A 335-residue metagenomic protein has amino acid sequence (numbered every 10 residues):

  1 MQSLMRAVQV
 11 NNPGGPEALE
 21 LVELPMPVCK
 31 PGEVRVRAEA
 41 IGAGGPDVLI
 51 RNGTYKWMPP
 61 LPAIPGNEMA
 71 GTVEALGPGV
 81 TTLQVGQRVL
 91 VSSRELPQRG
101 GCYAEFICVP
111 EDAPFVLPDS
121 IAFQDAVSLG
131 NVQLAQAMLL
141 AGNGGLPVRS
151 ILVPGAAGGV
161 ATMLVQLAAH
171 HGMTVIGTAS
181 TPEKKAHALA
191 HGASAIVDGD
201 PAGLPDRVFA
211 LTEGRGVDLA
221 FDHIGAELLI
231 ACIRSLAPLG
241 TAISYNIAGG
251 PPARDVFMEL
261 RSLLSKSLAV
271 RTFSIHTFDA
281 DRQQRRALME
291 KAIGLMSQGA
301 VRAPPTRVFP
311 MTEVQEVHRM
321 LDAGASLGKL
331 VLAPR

Functional and structural regions predicted by a protein language model:
Q2-S3, D281-R335: C-terminal hydrophobic helical "lid"/dimerization subdomain of Rossmann-like NAD(P)H-dependent oxidoreductases
P25-A43, T54-E95: Glycine-rich beta-strand-centered segment in the early N-terminal region that forms part of a ligand/cofactor-binding
T82, S92-G155: NAD(P)H dinucleotide-binding glycine-rich loop of Rossmann-like/cofactor-binding domains, especially the beta1-alpha1
R88, S150, T174, G240-T241 (+1 more regions): Short glycine-centered segments of the SAM/dcSAM-binding site in methyltransferase folds
L90, A220-F221: N-terminal Rossmann-like NAD(P) cofactor-binding module of classical short-chain dehydrogenase/reductase
A126-P201: Mid-domain Rossmann-like dinucleotide-binding core that forms the NAD(H)/NADP(H) cofactor-binding site
G203-G214: Short amphipathic alpha-helix with an adjacent loop that forms part of the alpha/beta core around
E227-A300, P334-R335: Glycine-rich phosphate-binding loop and adjacent beta-alpha segment of Rossmann(oid) nucleotide-cofactor-binding
